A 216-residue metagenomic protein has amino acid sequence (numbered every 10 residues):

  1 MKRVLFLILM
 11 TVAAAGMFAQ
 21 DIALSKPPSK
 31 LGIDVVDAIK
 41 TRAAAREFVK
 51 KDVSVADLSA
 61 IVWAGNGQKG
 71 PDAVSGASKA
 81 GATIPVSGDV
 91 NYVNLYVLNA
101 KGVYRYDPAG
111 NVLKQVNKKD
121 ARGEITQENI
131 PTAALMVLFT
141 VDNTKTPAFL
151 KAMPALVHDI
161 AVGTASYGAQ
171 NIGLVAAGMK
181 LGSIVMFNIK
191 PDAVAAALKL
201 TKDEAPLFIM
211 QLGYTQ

Functional and structural regions predicted by a protein language model:
V4-A13: Sec-dependent N-terminal signal peptides
L7, E47, T146-F149: Short small-residue beta-strand/loop micro-motif enriched in glycine and branched aliphatics
A15-A19: Sec/Tat signal peptide C-region and signal peptidase I cleavage site
Q20-A133: N-terminal amphipathic, basic helical "cap/leader" segment at the start of enzyme domains
P27, T140-D142, T215: Generic beta-structure capping elements
R42, I61, L95, L135-A148 (+2 more regions): Small-aliphatic-rich amphipathic alpha-helix that forms the alpha element of a beta-alpha
K199-Q216: A glycine-rich helix N-cap at a beta->alpha junction
